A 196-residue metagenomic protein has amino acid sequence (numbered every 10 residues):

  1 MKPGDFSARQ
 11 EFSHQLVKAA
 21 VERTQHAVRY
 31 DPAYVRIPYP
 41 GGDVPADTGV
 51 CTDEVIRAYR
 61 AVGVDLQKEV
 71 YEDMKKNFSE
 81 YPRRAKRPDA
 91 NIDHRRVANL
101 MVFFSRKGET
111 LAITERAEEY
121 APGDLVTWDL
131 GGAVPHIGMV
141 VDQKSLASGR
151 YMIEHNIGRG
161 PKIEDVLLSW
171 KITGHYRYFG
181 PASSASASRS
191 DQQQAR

Functional and structural regions predicted by a protein language model:
M1-F104: N-terminal capping segments
P3, T127, Q194-A195: Generic detector of low-complexity/intrinsically disordered segments and short hydrophobic N-terminal stretches
F12, V17, K75-E154: ...with weaker cross-activation on analogous glycine-rich loops/strands in unrelated enzymes
Q25, Y59-R60, Q143, G158 (+1 more regions): Residue-level marker of positions within ordered structural domains that often coincide with functionally constrained
P38, G42, M74, F78 (+5 more regions): Residues in flexible loops and secondary-structure boundaries
P38, P82-R84, K144-L146, G158 (+1 more regions): Generic alpha-helical propensity signal that fires on short helical segments and nearby coil/disordered stretches
L66-Q67, V140, K171-G174: A structural signal for short, hydrophobic beta-strand segments that form beta-sheets in beta-rich/all-beta domains
S148-R196: Low-complexity, Gly/Ser/Thr/Pro-rich intrinsically disordered linker/tail segments
